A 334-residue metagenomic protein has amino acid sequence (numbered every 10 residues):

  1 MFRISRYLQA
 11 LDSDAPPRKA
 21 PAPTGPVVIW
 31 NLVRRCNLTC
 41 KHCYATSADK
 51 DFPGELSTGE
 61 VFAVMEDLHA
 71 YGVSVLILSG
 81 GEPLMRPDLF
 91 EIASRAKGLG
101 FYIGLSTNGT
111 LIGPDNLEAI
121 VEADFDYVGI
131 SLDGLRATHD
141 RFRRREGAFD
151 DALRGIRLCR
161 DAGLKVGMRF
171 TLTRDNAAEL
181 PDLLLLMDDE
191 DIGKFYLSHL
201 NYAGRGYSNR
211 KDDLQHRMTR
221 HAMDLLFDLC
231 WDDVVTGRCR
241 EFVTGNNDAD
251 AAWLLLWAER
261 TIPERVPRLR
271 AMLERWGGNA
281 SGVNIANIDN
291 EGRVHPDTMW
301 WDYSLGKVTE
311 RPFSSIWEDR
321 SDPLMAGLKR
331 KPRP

Functional and structural regions predicted by a protein language model:
M1-K50, E66-H69, P267, F313: N-terminal pre-core extensions flanking Radical SAM catalytic domains
A45-G54, W301-Y303: Iron-sulfur (Fe-S) cluster-binding segments and ferredoxin-like electron-carrier domains, especially [2Fe-2S]
T58-Q215: Radical SAM/AdoMet-radical enzyme domain recognition
R217-R268, R293-P334: C-terminal accessory region of radical SAM enzymes
R268-G277: Short, basic/aromatic recognition patches
N279-V283: Short, small/polar residue-rich loop motifs at catalytic or cofactor-binding pockets
I288-D289: Short, acidic, Ser/Thr-enriched surface-loop or helix-capping motifs
